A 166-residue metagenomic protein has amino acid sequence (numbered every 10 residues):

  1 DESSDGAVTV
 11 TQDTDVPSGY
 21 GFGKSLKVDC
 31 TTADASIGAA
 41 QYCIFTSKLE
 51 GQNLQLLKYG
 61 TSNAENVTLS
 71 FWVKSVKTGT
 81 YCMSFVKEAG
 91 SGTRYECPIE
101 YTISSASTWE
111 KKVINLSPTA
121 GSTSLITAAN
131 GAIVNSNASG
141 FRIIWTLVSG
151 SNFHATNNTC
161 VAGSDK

Functional and structural regions predicted by a protein language model:
D1-K166: Extracellular and organelle-lumenal recognition/adhesion modules and their flexible linkers in secreted
